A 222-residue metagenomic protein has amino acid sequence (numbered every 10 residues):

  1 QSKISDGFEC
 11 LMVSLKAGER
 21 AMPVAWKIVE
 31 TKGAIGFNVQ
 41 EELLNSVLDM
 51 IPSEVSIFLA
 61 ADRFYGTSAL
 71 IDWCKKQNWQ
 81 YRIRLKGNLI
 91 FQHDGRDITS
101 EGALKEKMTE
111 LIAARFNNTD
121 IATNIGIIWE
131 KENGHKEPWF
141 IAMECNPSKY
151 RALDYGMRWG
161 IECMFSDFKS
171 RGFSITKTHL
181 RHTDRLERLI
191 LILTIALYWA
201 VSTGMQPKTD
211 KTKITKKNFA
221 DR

Functional and structural regions predicted by a protein language model:
Q1-K3: Two-metal-ion RNase H-like nuclease active-site motif
D6, K16-R222: Single, function-defining residue in the core of a domain
L11-L15: Short beta-strand scaffold segments in enzyme catalytic cores
